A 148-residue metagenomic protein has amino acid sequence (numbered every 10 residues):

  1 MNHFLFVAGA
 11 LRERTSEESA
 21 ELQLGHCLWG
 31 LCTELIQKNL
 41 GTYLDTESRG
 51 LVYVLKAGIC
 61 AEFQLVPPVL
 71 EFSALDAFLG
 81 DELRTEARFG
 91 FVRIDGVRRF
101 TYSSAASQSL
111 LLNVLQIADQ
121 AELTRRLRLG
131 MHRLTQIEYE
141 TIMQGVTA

Functional and structural regions predicted by a protein language model:
M1-T46, I117, A121, R133-A148: Compositionally biased, charged N-terminal/linker segments
N2, I59, G90: Residues that flank catalytic or metal-binding motifs in active/ligand-binding sites
A8, V54, G96: Pocket-edge structural micro-motifs
L11-R12, G58, E71: Surface-exposed, flexible loop/turn segments at secondary-structure boundaries
N39, Y43, V52-Y53, F91-R93: Domain-scale selection of a single, long terminal region that carries the protein's primary operational module
S48-G50: Structural motif
Y53-Q64: Short coil-to-beta-strand transition motifs
Q64-R133: Aromatic- and Lys/Arg-enriched surface recognition patch
